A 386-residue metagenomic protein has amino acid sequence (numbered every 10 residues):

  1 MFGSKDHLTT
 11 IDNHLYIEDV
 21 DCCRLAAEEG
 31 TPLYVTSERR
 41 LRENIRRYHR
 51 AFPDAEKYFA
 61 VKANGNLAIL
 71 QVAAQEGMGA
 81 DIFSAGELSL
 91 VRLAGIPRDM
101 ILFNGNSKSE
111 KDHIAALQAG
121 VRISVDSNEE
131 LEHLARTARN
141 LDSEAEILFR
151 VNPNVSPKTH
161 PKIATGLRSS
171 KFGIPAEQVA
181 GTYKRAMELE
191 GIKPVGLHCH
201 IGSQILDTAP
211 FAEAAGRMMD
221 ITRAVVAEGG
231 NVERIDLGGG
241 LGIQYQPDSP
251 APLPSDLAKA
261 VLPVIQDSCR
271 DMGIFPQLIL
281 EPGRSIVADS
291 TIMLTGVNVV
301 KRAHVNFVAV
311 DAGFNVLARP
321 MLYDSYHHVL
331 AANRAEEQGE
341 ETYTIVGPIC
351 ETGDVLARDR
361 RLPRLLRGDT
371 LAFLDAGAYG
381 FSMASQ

Functional and structural regions predicted by a protein language model:
M1-A145, K184, L189-K193, A227: A charged N-terminal "starter" segment
F2-G3, P153-V299: Active-site loop/helix belt of alpha/beta enzymes
D21, S37-R40, N44, G65-I69 (+17 more regions): General structural feature for long, well-ordered alpha-helical segments within catalytic domains of soluble enzymes
E56-Y58, G77-G79, M100-L102, R122-S124 (+6 more regions): Structural preference for beta-strand elements that scaffold enzyme active sites
G65-A68, S89-L90, S109, V155-P157 (+6 more regions): Flexible loop/turn segments at secondary-structure boundaries
L70, L93, H113-A115, L134-T137 (+6 more regions): Short acidic, glycine/serine/threonine-rich loops at helix termini
G273-Q386: Charged (often Lys/Glu-rich) extended helix/loop segments that serve as interaction or gating elements
